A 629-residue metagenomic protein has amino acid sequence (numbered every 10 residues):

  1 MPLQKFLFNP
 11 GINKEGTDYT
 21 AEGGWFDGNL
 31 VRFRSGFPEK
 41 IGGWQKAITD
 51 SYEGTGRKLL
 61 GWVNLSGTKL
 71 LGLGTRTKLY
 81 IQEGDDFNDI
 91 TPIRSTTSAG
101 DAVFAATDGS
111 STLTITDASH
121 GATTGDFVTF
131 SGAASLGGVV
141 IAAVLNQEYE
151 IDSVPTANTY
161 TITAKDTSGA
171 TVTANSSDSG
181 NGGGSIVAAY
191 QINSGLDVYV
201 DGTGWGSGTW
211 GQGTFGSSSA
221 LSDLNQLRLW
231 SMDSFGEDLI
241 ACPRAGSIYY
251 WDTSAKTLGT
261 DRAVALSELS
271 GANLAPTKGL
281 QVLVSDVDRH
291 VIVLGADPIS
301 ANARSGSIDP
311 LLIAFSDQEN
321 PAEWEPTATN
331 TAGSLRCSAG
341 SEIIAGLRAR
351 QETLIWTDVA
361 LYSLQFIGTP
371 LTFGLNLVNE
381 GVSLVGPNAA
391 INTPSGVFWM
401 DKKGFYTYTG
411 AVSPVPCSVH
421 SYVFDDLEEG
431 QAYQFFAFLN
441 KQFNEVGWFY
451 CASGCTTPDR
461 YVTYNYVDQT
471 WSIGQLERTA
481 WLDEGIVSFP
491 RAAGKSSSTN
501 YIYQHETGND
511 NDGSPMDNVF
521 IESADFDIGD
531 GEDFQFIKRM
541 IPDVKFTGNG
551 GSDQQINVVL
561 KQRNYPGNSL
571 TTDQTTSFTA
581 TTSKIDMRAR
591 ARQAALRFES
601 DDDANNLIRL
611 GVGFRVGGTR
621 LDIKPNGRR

Functional and structural regions predicted by a protein language model:
M1, E15, A21, D89-R228 (+2 more regions): Small/polar beta-strand repeat architecture
M1-T97, V198-D201, W205, W210 (+6 more regions): Beta-sheet repeat architectures centered on beta-propellers
G42-V63, T91-T96, G211-Q226, T257-F435: Beta-propeller and closely related beta-pinwheel folds
G72-T75, A241-P243, V293-A296, I355-T357 (+2 more regions): Conserved beta-strand positions in repeat-built beta-propeller and related beta-rich domains
K78-Q82, L196-W205, I248-T253, P298-T327 (+2 more regions): Short beta-strand segments and strand-loop junctions that repeat across beta-rich extracellular domains
Y80, I240, Y249, I292 (+5 more regions): Conserved hydrophobic/aromatic positions in well-ordered beta-strands
D89, E237-D261: Hydrophobic or amphipathic alpha-helical targeting/insertion segments
R228, D233-C242, D288: Hydrophobic alpha-helical hairpins/lids featuring a short glycine-rich hinge
